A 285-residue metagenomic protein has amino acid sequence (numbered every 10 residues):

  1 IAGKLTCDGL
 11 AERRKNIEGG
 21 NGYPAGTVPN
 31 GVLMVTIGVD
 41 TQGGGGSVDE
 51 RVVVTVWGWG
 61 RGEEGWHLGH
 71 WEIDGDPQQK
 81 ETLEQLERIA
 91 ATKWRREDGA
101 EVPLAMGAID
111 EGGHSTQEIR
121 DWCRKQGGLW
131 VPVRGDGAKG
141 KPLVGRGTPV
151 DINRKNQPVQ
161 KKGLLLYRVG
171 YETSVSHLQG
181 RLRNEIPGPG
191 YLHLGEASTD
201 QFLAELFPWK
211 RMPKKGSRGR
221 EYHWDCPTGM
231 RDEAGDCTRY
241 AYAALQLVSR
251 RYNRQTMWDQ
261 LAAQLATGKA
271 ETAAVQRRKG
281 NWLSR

Functional and structural regions predicted by a protein language model:
I1, A25, T41-R88: Metal-dependent catalytic core segments for phosphate chemistry
I1-G38: A contiguous, basic/glycine-rich beta-loop/short-helix subdomain that forms a polymer-engagement track
P29-M34, T41-R51, E97-A105, R124-G127 (+4 more regions): Short, well-ordered loop/turn elements at secondary-structure boundaries
G31-V39, E64-P77, V102-M106, R220-P227: Glycine- and acidic
V39-T41, A105-G112, V133-R134: Short His-Asn-centered micro-motif
D76-M106, E118-W122: Short, basic/hydrophobic alpha-helical segments
G112-R277, W282: C-terminal nuclease/phosphodiesterase catalytic domains that cleave nucleic-acid phosphodiester bonds
